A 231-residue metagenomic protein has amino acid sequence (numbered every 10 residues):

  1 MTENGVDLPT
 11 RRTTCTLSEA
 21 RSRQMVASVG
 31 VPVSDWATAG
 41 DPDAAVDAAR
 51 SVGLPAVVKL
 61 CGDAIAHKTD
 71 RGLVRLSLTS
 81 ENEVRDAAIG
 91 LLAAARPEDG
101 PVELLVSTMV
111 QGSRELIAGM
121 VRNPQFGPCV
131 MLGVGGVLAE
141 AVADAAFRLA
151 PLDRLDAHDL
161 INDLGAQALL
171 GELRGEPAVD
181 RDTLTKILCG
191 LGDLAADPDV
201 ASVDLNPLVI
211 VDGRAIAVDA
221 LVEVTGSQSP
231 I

Functional and structural regions predicted by a protein language model:
M1-I231: ATP-dependent carboxylate/acyl-activation modules
